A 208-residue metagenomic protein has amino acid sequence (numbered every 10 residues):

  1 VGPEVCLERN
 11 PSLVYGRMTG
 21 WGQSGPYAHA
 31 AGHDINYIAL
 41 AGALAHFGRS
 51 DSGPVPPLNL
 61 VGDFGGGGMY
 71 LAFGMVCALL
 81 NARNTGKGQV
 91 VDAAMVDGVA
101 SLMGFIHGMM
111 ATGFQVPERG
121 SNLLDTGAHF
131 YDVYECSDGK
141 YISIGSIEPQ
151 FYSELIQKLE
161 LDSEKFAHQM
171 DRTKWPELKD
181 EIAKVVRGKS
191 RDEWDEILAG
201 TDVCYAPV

Functional and structural regions predicted by a protein language model:
G2-I142, S146: Active-site-adjacent "lid/gating" segments in soluble enzymes
P11, C204-P207: Proline-centered helix-kink/hinge sites
R17, P207-V208: General beta-strand structural signal in soluble alpha/beta enzymes
H129-Y205: Aromatic-enriched alpha-helical interface/lid elements that frame and gate functional surfaces
